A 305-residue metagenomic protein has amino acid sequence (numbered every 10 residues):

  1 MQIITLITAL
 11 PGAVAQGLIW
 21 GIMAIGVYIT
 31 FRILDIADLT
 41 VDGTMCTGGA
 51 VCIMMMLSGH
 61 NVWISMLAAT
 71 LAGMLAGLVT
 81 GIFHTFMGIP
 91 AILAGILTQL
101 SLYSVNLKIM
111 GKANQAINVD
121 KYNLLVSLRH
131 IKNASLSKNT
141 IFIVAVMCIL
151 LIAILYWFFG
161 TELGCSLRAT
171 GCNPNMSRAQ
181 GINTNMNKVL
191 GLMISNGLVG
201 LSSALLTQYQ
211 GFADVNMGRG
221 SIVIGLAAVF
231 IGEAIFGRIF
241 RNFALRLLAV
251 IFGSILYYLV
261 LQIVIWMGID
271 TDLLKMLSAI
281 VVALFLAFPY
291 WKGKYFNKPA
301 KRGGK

Functional and structural regions predicted by a protein language model:
M1-M23, G59-I64, K132-K138: Membrane-interfacial amphipathic/re-entrant helices at transmembrane-helix boundaries
Q16, I92, V119-K121, T140-V144 (+4 more regions): Loop-to-transmembrane alpha-helix initiation sites
F31-F86, R129, A134, I239 (+1 more regions): Membrane-embedded helix boundary and interhelical linker motif in transport proteins
H60-L100, V105, C148-I149, F252-G253 (+1 more regions): Alpha-helical transmembrane segments within multi-pass membrane transporters and channels
A76, S137-G218, I222: Helix-loop-helix "hairpin" substructures at the membrane interface of multi-pass membrane proteins
A91, G95, Q99-G160, L190 (+3 more regions): Transmembrane helix-bundle core of multi-pass membrane transporters and related energy-transducing complexes
C172-A179, N183-M186, L245-L248, V260-K305: Cytosolic-side transmembrane-helix boundaries in multi-pass membrane proteins
V199-K275: Transmembrane alpha-helical segments in multi-pass inner-membrane proteins
